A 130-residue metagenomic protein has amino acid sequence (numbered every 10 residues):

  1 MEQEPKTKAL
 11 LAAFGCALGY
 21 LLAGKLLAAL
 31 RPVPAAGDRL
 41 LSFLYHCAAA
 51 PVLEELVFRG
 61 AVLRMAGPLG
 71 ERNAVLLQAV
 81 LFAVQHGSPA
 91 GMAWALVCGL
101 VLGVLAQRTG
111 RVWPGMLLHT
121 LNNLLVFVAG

Functional and structural regions predicted by a protein language model:
M1-L11, A29-P32, M65, L69: Membrane-helix interface linkers and caps
A12-Y20: Hydrophobic alpha-helical membrane-embedded or membrane-associated segments
G19-A28, G37-G130: Transmembrane helix-loop-helix hairpins at the membrane interface of multi-pass integral membrane proteins
